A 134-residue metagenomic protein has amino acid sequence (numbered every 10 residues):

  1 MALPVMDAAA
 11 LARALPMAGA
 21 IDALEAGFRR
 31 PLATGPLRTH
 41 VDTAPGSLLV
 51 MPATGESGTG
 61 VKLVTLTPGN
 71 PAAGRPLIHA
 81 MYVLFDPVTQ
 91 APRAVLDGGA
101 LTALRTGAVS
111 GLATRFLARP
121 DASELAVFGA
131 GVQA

Functional and structural regions predicted by a protein language model:
M1-A103, G111, D121: N-terminal ligand-binding/catalytic initiation module
S110, A118-A134: Glycine-rich adenosine-cofactor-binding loop
